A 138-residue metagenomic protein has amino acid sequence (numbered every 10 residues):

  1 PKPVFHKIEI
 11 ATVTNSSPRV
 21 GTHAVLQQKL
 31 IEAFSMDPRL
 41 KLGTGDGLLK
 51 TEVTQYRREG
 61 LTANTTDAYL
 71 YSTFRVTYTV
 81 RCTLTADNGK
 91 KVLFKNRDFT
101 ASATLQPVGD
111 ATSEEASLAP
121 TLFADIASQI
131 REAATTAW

Functional and structural regions predicted by a protein language model:
P1-E32, M36-R39, N88, E132-W138: A structural "domain/chain start" motif
T12-V20, V108-A119: Second-shell loop/turn segments in exported
T14, Q55-R57, I130: Generic short alpha-helical hydrophobic face used as a protein-protein interaction/packing hotspot
S35-P38, G47-F94, A101-S117: Surface-exposed short loop/turn segments
E114-W138: Compositionally biased, intrinsically disordered linkers/stalks adjacent to structured regions
